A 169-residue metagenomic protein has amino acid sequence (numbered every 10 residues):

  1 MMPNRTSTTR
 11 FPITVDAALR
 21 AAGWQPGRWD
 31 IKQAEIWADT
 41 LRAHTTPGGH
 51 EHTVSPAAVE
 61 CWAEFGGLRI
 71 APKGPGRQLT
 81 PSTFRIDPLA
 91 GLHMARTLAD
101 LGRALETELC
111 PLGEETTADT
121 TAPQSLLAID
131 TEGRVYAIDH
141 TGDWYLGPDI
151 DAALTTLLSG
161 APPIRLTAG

Functional and structural regions predicted by a protein language model:
M1-P123: A surface-exposed partner-binding patch
S125-L127: Short, surface-exposed charged micro-motifs
I129-E132: Short acidic-glycine loop/turn motifs at beta-strand connectors
Y136, T141-G169: Compact, glycine/acidic-enriched structural inserts
